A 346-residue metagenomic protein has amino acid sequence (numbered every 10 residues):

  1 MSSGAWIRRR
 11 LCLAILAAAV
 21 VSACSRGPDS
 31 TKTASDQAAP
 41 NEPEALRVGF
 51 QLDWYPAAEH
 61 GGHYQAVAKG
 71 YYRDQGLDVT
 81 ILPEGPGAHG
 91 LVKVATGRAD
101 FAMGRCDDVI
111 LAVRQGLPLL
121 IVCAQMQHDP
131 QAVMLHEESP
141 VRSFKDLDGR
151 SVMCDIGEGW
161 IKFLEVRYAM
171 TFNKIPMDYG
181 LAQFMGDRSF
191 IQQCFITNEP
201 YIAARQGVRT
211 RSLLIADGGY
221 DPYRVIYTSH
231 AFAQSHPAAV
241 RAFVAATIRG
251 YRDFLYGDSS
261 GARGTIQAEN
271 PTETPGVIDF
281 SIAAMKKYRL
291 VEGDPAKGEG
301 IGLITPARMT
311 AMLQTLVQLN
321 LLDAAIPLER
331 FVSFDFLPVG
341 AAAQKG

Functional and structural regions predicted by a protein language model:
M1-W6: N-terminal secretory signal peptides that target proteins for export/translocation
R8-L13: N-terminal export leaders
V20-A23: C-terminal motif of bacterial Sec signal peptides marking the signal peptidase cleavage site
K32-C194, L213-L214: Short, glycine-/small- and polar/acidic-enriched structural segments that line small-molecule recognition paths
Q65, Q131-V141, Y223-A239: A bilobed periplasmic-binding-protein/Venus flytrap-type ligand-binding module shared by bacterial periplasmic
V67-G70, Q75-G76, R98, M103-C106 (+8 more regions): Sec/Tat-exported extracytoplasmic proteins
Q234-L321: Secondary-structure end/capping motifs
M309-G346: Conserved C-terminal helix/tail region of periplasmic/extracytoplasmic solute-binding proteins
